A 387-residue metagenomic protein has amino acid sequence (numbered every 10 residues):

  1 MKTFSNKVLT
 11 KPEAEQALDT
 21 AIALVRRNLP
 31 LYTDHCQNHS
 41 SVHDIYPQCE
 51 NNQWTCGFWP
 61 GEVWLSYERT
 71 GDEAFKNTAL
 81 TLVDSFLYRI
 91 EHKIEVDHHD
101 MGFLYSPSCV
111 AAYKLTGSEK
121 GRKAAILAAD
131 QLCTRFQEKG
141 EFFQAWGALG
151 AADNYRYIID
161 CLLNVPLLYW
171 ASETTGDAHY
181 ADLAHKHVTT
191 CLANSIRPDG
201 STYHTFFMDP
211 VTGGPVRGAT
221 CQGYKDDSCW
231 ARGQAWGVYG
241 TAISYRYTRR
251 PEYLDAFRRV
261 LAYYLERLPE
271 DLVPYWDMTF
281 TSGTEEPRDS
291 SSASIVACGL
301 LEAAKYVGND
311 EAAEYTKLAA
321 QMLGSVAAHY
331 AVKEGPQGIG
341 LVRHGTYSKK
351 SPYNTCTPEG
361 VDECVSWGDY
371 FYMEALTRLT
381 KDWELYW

Functional and structural regions predicted by a protein language model:
M1-W387: Glycan-recognition and catalytic cores of secretory/periplasmic carbohydrate-active enzymes
